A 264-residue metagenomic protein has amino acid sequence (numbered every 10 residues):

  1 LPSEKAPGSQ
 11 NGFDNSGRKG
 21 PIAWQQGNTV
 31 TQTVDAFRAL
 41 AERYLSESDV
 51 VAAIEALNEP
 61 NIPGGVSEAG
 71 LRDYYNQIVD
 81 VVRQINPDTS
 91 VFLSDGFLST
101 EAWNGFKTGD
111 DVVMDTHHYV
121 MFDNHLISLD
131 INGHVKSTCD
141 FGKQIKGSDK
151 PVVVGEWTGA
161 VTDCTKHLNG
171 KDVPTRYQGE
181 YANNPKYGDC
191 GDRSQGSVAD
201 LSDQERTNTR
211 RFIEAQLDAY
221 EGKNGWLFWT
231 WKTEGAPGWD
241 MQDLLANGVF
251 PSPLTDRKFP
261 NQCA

Functional and structural regions predicted by a protein language model:
L1-A6, N15-A53, V81: An active-site-proximal structural segment forming one wall of the substrate-binding cleft that immediately precedes
S3, I54, L93-F97, N224-G235: Acidic carboxylate-rich catalytic motifs and surrounding loops in phosphoryl-/glycosyl-chemistry enzymes
A6-Q25, L168-G179, L244: Aromatic- and acidic-residue-enriched segments that line the glycan-binding/catalytic groove of carbohydrate-active
P7-G17, T29-Q32, V50, T100-E101 (+4 more regions): Eukaryotic short linear interaction motifs
S46, A52, E59-E214: Extracellular glycoside hydrolase catalytic/binding regions
G191-A264: Aromatic-rich peripheral "rim/lid" segments of glycoside hydrolase catalytic domains that contact and position glycan
